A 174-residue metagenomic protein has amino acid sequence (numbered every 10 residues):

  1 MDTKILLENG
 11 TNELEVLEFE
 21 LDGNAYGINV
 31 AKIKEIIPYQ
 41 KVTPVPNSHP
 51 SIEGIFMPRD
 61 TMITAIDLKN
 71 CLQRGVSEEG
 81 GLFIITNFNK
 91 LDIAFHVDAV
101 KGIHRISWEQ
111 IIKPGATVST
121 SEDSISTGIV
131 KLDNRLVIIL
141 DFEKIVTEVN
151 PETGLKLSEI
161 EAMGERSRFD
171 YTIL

Functional and structural regions predicted by a protein language model:
M1-L174: An acidic, low-aromatic, low-complexity terminal/linker signal
